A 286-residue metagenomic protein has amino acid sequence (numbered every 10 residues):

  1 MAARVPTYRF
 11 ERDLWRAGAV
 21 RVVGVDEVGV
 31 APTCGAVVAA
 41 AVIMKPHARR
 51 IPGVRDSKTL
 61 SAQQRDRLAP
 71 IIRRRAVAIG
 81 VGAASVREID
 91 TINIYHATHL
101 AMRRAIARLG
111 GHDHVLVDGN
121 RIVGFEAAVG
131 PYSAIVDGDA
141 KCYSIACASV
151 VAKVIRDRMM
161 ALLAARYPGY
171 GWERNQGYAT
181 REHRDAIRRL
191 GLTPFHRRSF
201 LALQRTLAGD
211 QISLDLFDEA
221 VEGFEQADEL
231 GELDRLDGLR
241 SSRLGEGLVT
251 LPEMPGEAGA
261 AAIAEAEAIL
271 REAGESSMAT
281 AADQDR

Functional and structural regions predicted by a protein language model:
M1-R286: RNase H-like, Mg2+-dependent phosphodiesterase core, and more generally RNA phosphate-backbone-engaging helix-loop
